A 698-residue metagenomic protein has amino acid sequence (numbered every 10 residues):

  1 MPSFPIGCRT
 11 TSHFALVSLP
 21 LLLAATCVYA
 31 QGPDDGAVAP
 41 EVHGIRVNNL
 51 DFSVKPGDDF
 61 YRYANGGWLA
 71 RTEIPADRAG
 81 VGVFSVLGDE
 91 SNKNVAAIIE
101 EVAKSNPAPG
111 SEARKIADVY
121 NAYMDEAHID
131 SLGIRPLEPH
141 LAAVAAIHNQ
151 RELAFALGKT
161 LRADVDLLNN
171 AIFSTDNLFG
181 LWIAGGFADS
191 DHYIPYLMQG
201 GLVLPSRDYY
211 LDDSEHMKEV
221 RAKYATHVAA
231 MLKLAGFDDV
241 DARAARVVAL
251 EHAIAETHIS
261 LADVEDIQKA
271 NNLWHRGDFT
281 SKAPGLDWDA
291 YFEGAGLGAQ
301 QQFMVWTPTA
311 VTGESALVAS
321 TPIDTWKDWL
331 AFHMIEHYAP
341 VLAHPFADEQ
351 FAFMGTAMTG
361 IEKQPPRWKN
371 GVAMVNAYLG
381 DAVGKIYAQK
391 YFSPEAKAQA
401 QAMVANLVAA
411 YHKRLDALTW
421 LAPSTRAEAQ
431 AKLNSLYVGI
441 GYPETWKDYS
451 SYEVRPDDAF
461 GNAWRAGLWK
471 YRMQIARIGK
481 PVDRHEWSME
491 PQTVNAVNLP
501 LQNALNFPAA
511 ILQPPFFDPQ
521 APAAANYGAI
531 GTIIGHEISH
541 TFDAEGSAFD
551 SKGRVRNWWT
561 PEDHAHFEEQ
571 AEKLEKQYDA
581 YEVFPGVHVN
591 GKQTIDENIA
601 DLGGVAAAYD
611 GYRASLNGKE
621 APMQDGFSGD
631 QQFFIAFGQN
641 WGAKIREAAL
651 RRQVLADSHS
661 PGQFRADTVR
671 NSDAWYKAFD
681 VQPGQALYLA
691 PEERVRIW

Functional and structural regions predicted by a protein language model:
M1-T11: N-terminal secretory signal peptides that target proteins for export/translocation
A15-T26: Bacterial N-terminal signal peptides
V28-A30: Boundary at the C-terminal end of the N-terminal hydrophobic targeting segment
D34-G36, A253, K282-L286, G294 (+5 more regions): Intrinsically disordered, low-complexity linker/terminal regions across diverse proteins
D34-N48: Short, Gly/Pro- and small/polar-rich lid/capping loops
V38-E41, F52-I129: Active-site-surrounding "flap" and adjacent substrate/cofactor-binding loops of secreted or lumenal enzymes, prototyped
L50-A70, Y210-K233, I595, L602-A607: Hydrophobic/aromatic-rich, well-ordered segments within soluble, folded domains that form packed cores
E101-N406: Noncatalytic, helix-rich "gating/capping" subdomain that lines the substrate-entry/channel surface of large enzyme
